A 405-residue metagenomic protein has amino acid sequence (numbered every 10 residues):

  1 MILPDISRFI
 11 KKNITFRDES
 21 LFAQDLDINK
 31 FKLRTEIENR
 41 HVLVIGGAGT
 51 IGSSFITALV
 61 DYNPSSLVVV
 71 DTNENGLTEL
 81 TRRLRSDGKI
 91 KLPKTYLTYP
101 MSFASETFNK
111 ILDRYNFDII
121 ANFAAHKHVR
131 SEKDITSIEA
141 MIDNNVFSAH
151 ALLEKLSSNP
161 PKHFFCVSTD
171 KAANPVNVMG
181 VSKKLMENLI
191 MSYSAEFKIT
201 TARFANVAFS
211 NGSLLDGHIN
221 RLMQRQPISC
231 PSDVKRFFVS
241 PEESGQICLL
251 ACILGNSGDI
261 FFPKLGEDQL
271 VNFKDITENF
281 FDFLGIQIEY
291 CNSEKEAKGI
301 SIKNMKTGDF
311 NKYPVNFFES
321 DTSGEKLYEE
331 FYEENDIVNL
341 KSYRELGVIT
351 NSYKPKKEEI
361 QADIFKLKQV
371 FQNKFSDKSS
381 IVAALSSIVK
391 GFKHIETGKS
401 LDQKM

Functional and structural regions predicted by a protein language model:
F16-R40: A short, basic/flexible loop-to-alpha-helix module at the beginning of a structural domain
K32, S192-S213, I219-M405: Strand-loop microenvironment adjacent to phosphate/nucleotide-handling motifs in alpha/beta enzyme folds
V42-Y62: N-terminal Rossmann NAD(P)H-binding glycine-rich loop of SDR-like oxidoreductase domains
I45, V70, I120-A124, F164-T169 (+1 more regions): SDR active-site strand-loop-helix element
A58-V69, R85, L92, M101-D143: NAD(P)H-binding glycine-rich loop region in Rossmannoid oxidoreductase-like domains and their noncatalytic homologs
D71-G76: Helix N-cap at the beta1-alpha1 junction of Rossmann-like dinucleotide-binding domains, i.e., the first residues
T98, M141, F164, I199-A202: Hydrophobic/aromatic anchor residues within beta-strands of the central parallel beta-sheet of Rossmann-like
N122, H126-S131, I135-D143, F147-K184 (+1 more regions): Conserved Rossmann-fold NAD(P)-dependent oxidoreductase catalytic core, especially the SDR/UDP-sugar
